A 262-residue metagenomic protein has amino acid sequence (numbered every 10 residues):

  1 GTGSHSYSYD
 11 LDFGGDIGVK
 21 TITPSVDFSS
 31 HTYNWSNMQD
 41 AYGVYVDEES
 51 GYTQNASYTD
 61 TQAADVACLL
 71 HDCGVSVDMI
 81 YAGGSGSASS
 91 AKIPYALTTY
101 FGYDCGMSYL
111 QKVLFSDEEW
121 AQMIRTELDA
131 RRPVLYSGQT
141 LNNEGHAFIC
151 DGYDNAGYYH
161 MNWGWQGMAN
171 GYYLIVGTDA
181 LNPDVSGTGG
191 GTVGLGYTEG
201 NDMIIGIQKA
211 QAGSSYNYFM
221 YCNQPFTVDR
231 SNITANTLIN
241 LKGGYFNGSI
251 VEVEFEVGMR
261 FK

Functional and structural regions predicted by a protein language model:
G1-K112: Cysteine-nucleophile protease catalytic domains, especially the papain-like/related folds used in DUB/UBL proteases
Q62, S89-S90, D117, D129 (+2 more regions): Active-site-proximal structural scaffolding
P94, Y100, A121-R125, N170-T192: Short linear, low-complexity motifs centered on an aromatic residue
Y95, T99-N162: Active-site-adjacent substructure of cysteine-protease-like catalytic cores
A156-G177: Catalytic Cys-His active-site segments of thiol-dependent hydrolases/isopeptidases
V185-G244, G258, K262: Short, compositionally biased P/S/T/A/G/V-rich stretches that sit at domain boundaries
F246-F255: A short beta-turn/strand-edge loop motif at beta-sheet boundaries
